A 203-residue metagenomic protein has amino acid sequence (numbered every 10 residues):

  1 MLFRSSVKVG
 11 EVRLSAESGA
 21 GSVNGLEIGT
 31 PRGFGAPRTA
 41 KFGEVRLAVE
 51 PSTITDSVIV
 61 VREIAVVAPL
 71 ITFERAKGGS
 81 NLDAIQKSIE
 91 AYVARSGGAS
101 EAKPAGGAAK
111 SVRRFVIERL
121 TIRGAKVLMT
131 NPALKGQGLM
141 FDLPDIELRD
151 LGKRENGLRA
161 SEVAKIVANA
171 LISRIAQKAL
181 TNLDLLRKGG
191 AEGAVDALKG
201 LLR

Functional and structural regions predicted by a protein language model:
S6-G33: N-terminal leader/targeting pre-sequences
G25-R203: Secondary-structure transition motifs
